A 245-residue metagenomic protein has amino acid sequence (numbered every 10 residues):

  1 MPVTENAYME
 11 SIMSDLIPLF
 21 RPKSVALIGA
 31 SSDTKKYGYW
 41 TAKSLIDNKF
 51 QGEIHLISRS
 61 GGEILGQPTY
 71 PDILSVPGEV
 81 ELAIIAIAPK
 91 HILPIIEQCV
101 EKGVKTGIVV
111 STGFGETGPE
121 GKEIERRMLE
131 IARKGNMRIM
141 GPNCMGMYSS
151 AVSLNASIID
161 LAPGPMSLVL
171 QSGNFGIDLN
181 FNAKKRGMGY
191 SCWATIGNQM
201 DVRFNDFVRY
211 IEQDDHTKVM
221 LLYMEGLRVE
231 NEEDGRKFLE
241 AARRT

Functional and structural regions predicted by a protein language model:
P2-T245: Catalytic-core regions of core metabolic enzymes, especially those transforming organic acids/acyl-group intermediates
